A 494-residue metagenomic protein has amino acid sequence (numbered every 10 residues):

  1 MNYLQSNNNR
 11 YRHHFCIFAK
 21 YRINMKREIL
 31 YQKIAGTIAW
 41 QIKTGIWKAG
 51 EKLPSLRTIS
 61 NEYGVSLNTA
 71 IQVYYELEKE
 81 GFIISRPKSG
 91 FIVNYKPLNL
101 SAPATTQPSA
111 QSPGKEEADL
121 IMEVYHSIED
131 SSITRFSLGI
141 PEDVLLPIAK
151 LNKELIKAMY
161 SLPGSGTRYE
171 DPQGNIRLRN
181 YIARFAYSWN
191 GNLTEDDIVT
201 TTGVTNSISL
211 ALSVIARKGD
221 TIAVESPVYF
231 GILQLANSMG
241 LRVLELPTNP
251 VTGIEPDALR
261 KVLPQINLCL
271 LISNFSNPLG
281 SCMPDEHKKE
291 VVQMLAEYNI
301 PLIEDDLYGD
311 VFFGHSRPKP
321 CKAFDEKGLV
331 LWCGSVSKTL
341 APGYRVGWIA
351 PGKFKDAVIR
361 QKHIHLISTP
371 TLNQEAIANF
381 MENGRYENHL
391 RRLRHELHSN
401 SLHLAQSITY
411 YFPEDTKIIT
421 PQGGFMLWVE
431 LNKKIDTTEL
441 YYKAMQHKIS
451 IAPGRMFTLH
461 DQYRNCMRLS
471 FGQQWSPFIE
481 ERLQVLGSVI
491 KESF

Functional and structural regions predicted by a protein language model:
M1-I156, I359, H363-P370, H403 (+9 more regions): N-terminal basic, amphipathic alpha-helical segments
Y63, M239, E297-Y298, G328 (+2 more regions): Helix C-cap/helix->beta junction micro-motif
I84-R86, L193, I451: Short beta-strand "wing" residues that participate in macromolecule-binding interfaces
L151, E326-H395: Conserved core segment of the aminotransferase class I/II
G164-Y298, D310-V311, S316-F324, L397: Conserved core of the PLP fold type I
N267-L268, I300-P301, L331, V346: Short, Asp-centered acidic motifs that coordinate Mg2+ and/or phosphate in catalytic or ligand-binding sites
D305: Glycine-centered flexible beta-alpha turn that most often forms the glycine-rich phosphate-binding loop
H395-A405, T416-E430: Conserved glycine-rich beta-strand-loop-beta hairpin in the small C-terminal domain of fold type I
